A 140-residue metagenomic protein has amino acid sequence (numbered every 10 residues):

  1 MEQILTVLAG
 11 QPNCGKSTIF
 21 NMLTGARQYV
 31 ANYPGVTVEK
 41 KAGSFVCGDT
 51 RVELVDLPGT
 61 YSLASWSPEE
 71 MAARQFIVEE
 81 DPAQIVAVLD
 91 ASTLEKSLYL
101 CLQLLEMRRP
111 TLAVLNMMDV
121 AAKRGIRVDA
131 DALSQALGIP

Functional and structural regions predicted by a protein language model:
M1-P68, V78-E80, Q84, E106: Conserved G1/Walker A P-loop phosphate-binding module
G43-D49, A72-P140: Conserved C-terminal guanine-recognition region of P-loop GTPase G domains, centered on the G4
